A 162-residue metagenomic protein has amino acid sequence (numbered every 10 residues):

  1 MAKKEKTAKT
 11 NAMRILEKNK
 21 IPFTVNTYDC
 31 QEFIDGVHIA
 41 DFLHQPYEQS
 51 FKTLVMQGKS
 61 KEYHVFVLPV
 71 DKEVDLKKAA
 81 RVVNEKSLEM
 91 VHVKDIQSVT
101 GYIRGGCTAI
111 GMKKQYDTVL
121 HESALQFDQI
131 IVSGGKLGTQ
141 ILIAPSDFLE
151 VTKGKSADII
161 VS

Functional and structural regions predicted by a protein language model:
M1-S162: Extended, low-hydrophobicity, polar/charged segments
